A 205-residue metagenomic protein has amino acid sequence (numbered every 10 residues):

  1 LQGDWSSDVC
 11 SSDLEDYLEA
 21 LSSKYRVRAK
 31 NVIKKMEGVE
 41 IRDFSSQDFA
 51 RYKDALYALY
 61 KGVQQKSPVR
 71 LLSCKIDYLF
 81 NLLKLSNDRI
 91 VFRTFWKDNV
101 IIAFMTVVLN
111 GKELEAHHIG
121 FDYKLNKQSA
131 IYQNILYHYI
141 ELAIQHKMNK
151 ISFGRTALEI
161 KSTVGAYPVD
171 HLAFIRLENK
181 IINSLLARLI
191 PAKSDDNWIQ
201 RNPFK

Functional and structural regions predicted by a protein language model:
L1-V9: Single conserved hydrophobic/aromatic residue that forms the stacking wall/gate of nucleotide- or nucleobase-binding
W5, D54, Q133-Y137: A structural signal for well-ordered alpha-helical segments within the folded catalytic domains of diverse enzymes
L21-G38, D43: Active-site cores of enzymes that catalyze phosphoryl transfer or operate on phosphate-rich substrates
K35-S73, K193-K205: Short amphipathic alpha-helix that is part of the acyltransferase structural core
K61-P191: Aromatic (often tryptophan-rich) hydrophobic motifs at membrane interfaces
